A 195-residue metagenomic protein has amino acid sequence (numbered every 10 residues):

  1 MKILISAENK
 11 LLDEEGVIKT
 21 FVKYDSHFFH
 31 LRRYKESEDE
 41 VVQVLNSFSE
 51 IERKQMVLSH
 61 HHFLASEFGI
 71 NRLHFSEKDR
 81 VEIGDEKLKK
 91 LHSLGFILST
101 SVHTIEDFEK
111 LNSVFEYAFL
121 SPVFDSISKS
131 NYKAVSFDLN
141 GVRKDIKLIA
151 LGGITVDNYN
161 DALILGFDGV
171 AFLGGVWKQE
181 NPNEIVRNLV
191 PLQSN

Functional and structural regions predicted by a protein language model:
M1-I83, H92-E116, K144-L148, T155-L165 (+1 more regions): Conserved N-terminal beta1-alpha1 strand-loop-helix module at the mouth
Q43, N131-L139: Charged helix-capping and loop-helix junction motifs
L88-K89: Extended substrate/RNA-proximal surfaces in nucleic-acid metabolism proteins
F124-K129: A short acidic, helix-capping loop that chelates divalent metal ions and anchors anionic groups
